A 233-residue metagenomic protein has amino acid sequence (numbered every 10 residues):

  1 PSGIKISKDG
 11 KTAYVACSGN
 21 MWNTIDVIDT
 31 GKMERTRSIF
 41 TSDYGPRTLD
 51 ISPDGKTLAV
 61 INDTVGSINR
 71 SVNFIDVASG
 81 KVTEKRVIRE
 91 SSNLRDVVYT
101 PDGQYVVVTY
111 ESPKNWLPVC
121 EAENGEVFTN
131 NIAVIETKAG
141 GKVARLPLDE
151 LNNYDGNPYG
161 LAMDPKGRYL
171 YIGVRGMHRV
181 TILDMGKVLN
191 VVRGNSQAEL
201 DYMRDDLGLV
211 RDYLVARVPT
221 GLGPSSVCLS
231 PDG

Functional and structural regions predicted by a protein language model:
K8-G10, P53-D54, P101-D102, P165-K166 (+1 more regions): Residue-level detector of Asp-centered blade-edge/turn motifs that repeat once per structural unit in beta-propeller
C17, I61-I68, V108-T129, G186-N195: Short, conserved, GDST-rich strand-edge loop motifs in beta-rich repeat architectures
M21, G45-R47, I68, N93-R95 (+4 more regions): Beta-rich catalytic cores
I39-D43, R86-E90, L148-N153, R217-T220: Surface loop/turn motifs at the tips and blade-to-blade linkers of beta-strand repeat domains
V72-D76, A122-T137: Beta-propeller blade signature
V77, I135-G141, L183-E199: Short loop/turn segments immediately following beta-strands, especially the blade-tip and inter-blade linker loops
